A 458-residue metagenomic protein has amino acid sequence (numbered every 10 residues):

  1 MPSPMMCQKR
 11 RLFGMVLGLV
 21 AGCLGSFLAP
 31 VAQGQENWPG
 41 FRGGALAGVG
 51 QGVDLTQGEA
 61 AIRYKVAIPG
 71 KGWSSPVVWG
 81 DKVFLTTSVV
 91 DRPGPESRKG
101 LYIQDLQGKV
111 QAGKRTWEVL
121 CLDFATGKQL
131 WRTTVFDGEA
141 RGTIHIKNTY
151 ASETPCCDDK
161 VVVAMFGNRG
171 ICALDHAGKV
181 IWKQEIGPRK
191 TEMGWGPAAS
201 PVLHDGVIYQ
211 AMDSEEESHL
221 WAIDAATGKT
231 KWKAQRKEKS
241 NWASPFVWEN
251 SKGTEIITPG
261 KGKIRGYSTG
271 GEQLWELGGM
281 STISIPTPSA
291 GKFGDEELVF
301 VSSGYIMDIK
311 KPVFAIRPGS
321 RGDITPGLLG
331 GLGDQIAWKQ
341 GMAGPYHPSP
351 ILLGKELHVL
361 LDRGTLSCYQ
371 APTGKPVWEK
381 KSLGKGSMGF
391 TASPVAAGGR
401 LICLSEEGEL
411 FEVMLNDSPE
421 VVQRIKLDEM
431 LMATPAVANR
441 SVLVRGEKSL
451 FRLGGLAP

Functional and structural regions predicted by a protein language model:
M1-F13: N-terminal secretory signal peptides that target proteins for export/translocation
P4, M15-L17, G48: A periodicity- and composition-biased signal for non-globular, repetitive helical segments
F13-G14, E59: Composition-driven detection of intrinsically disordered, low-complexity segments
G14-A29: Bacterial N-terminal signal peptides
P30-P458: Noncatalytic, solvent-exposed loop/strand surfaces of beta-propeller-type extracellular/periplasmic domains
